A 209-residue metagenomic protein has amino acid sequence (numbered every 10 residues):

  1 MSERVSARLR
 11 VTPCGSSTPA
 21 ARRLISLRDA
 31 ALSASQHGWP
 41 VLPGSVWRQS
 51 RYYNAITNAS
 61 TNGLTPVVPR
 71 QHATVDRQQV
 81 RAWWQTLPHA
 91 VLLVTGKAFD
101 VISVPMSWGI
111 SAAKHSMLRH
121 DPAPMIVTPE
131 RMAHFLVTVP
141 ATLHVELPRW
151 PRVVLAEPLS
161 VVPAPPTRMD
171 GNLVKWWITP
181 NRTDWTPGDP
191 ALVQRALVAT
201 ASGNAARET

Functional and structural regions predicted by a protein language model:
S2-E130, P140, Q194, V198 (+1 more regions): Signature for HUH/AEP ssDNA processing cores
F135: Catalytic core of tubulin tyrosine ligase-like
V139-T209: DNA replication initiation modules
